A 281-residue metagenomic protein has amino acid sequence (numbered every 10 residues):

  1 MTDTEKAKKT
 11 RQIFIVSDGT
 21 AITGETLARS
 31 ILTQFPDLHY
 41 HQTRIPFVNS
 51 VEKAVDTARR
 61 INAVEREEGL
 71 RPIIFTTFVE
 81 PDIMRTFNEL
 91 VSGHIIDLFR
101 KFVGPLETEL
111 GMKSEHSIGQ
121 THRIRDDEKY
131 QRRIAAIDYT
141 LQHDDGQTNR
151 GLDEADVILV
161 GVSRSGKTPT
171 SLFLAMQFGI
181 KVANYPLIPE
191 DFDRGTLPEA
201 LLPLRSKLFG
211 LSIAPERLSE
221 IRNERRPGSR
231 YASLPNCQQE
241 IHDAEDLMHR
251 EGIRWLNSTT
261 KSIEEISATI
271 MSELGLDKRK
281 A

Functional and structural regions predicted by a protein language model:
M1-I31: N-terminal accessory targeting/assembly segments
P36-P46: Short beta-strand elements in bilobed, periplasmic/extracellular small-molecule ligand-binding domains
R44-V64, I74-F78: Metallocofactor- and cofactor-centric catalytic cores in central/energy metabolism, strongly enriched
I95-D145: Hydrophobic alpha-helical segments and helix pairs
R132-K181: Internal active-site segments that recognize and position negatively charged phosphoryl groups and nucleotide moieties
V182-D193: Short beta-strand-centered segment that lines the nucleotide-binding/catalytic pocket of NTP-utilizing
L204-Q239: A glycine- and Lys/Arg-enriched "phosphate-lid" helix/loop adjacent to the NTP-binding pocket of small-molecule kinases
I253-A281: NTP-dependent small-molecule kinase module
